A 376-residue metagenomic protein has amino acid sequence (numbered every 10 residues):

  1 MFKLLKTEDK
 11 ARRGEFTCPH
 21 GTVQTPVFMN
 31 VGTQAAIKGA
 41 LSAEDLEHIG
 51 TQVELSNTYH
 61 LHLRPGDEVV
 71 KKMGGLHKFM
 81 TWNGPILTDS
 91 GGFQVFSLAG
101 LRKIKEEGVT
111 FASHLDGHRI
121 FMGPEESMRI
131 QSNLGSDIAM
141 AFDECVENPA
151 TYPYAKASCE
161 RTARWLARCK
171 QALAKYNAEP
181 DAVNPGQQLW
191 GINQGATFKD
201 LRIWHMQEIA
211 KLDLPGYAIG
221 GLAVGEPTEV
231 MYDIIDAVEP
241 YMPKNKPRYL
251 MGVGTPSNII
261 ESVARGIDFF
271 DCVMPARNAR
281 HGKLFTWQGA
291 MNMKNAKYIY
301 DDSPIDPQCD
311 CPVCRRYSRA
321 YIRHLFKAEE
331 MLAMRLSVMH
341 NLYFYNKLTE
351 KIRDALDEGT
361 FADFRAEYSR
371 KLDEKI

Functional and structural regions predicted by a protein language model:
M1-E15, V23-G32, G39-A40, D143-P149 (+1 more regions): C-terminal extensions of enzymes
M1-V183, A296-I299: Non-catalytic, usually N-terminal nucleic-acid engagement modules in DNA/RNA processing proteins
G21, E54, D89, Q131 (+5 more regions): Conserved, mostly hydrophobic/aromatic
G21, T162-C169, I209, V238 (+2 more regions): Hydrophobic alpha-helical packing residues
S136, A167, Q171-A174, P240-P243 (+4 more regions): Generic secondary-structure signature for well-ordered alpha-helical cores
N148-T151, K156, G216-L222, M331-M334: Glycine- and acidic
A163, A172, Y176-A178, N184-I305: Glycine-rich phosphate/ribose-binding loops and adjacent secondary-structure elements that form binding surfaces
